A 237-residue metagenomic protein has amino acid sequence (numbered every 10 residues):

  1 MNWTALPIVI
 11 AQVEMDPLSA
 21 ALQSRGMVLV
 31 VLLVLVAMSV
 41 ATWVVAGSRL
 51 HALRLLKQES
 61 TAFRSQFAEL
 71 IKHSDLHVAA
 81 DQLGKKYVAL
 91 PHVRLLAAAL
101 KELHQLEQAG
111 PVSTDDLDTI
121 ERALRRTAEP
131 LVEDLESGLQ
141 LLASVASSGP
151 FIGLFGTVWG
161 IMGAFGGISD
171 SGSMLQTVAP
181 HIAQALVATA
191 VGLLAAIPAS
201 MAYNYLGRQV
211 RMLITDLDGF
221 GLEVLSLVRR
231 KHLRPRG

Functional and structural regions predicted by a protein language model:
M1-S24, M174: Short, strongly hydrophobic alpha-helical membrane anchors
V13-L29, D134-Q140, S144: Juxtamembrane loop-transmembrane helix junctions in multi-pass integral membrane proteins, especially the extracellular
Q23-K72, L76-A79: Transmembrane alpha-helix/interfacial motif
R25, W43, A79, L96 (+3 more regions): Residue-level signature of catalytic and energy-coupling elements of molecular machines, predominantly ATP/GTP-dependent
V36-L56, L154-T157, I161, A195-V210: Alpha-helical transmembrane segments
Q58-I152, G163-M174, M201-G237: Predominantly long cytosolic amphipathic alpha-helical stalk/bundle segments
S171-L186: Hydrophobic alpha-helical transmembrane segments and adjacent short intramembrane/lumenal linkers of inner/organellar
A185-A199: Hydrophobic alpha-helical transmembrane segments of polytopic membrane proteins
